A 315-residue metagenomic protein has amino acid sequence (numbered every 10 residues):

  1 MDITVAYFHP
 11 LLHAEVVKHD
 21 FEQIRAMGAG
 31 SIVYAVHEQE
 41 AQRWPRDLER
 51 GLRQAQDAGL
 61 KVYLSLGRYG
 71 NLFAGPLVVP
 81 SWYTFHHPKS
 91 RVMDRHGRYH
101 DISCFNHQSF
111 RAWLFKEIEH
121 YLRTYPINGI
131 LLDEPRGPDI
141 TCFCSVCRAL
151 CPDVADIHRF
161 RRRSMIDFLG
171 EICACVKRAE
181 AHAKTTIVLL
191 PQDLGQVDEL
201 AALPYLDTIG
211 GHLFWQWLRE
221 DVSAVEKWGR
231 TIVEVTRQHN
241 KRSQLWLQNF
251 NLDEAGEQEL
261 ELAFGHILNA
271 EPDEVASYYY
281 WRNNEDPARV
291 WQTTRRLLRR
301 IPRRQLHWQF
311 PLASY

Functional and structural regions predicted by a protein language model:
I3-L11, Y63-G67, L131-P135, R159-Q196 (+2 more regions): Aromatic-lined carbohydrate-recognition surfaces of secreted/lumenal glycan-active proteins
V5-L12, V33-Q42, H96-F115, V154-M165 (+3 more regions): The substrate-binding groove and active-site-proximal loops of carbohydrate-active enzymes, especially glycoside
H13-A41, T124-N128, P204-I209, H266-A276: Catalytic domains of carbohydrate-active enzymes, especially glycoside hydrolases
H19-I24, V33-Y83, I157-A179: Aromatic-lined substrate-binding rim segments of carbohydrate-active enzymes
L48, L52-R53, K61-Y125: Active-site-adjacent "subsite" loops/lids of carbohydrate-active enzymes
N71-G97, L132-V154, L262: Aromatic- and acidic-residue-enriched segments that line the glycan-binding/catalytic groove of carbohydrate-active
A179-V222, L252-A270: Substrate-binding cleft/loops of secretory-pathway carbohydrate-active enzymes
S243-S314: Substrate-binding cleft of secreted/luminal carbohydrate-active enzymes
